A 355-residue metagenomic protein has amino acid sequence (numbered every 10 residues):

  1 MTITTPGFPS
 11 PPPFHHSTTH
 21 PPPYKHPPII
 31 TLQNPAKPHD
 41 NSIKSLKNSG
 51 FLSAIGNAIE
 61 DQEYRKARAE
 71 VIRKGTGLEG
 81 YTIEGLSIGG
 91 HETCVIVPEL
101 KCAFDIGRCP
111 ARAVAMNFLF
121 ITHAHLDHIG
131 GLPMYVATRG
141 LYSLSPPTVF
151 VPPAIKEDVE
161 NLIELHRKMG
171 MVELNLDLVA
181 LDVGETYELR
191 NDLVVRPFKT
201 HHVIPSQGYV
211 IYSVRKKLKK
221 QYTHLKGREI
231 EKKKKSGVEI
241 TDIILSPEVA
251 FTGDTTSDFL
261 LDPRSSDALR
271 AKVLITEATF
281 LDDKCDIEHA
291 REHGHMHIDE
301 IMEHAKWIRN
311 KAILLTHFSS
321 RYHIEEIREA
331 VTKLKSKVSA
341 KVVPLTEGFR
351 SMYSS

Functional and structural regions predicted by a protein language model:
M1-H16, P23, T31, A36: N-terminal chloroplast transit peptides
P6, T31, P38, M171-E185 (+1 more regions): Binuclear metal-ion centers of metallo-dependent hydrolases, dominated by the metallo-beta-lactamase
P28-N117, Q207-I211, K217, T241-T252 (+1 more regions): Conserved beta-strand hairpin/beta-sheet module of binuclear metal-dependent hydrolase folds, prominently
I88, E188-A278, D282: Active-site-proximal loop/helix segment associated with metal-binding centers of metalloenzymes
F104, T122, T252-G253, T276-A278 (+1 more regions): Active-site flanking residues adjacent to catalytic metal/cofactor-binding acidic residues
D105-V151: Active-site metal-binding motif and surrounding structural segment of the metallo-beta-lactamase
S143-P147, I155-A180, R321: Active-site neighborhood of divalent metal-dependent phosphoester bond hydrolases
P146-A154, I275, L315: Short internal beta-strands
